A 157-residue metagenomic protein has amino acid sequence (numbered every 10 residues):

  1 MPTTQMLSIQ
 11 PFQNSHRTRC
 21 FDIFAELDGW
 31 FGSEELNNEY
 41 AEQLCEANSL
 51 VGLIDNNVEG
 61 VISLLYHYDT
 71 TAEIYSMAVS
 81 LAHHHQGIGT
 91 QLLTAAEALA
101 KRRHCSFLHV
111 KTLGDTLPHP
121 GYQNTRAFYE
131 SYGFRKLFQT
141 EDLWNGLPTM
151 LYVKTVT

Functional and structural regions predicted by a protein language model:
T4-C20: A short beta-loop-alpha structural element at the N-terminal edge of CoA-dependent acyl/N-acetyltransferase catalytic
G29-I54, S63: Active-site rim helix/loop that mediates acceptor-substrate recognition in acyltransferases
V51, N57-L65, E73-A78: Conserved beta-strand in the GNAT
T70-L81, H109-K111: Conserved acetyl-CoA binding element of GNAT-fold acetyltransferases
H85-A98, R102: Conserved acetyl-CoA-binding loop-helix of GNAT-fold acetyltransferases
A100-G121: Conserved GNAT acetyl-CoA-binding A-motif
D115-F138: Conserved active-site alpha-helix within GNAT-family acetyltransferase domains
Y122-T125, D142-P148: Short glycine/proline-centered loop/turn elements that form peptide/ligand docking sites
